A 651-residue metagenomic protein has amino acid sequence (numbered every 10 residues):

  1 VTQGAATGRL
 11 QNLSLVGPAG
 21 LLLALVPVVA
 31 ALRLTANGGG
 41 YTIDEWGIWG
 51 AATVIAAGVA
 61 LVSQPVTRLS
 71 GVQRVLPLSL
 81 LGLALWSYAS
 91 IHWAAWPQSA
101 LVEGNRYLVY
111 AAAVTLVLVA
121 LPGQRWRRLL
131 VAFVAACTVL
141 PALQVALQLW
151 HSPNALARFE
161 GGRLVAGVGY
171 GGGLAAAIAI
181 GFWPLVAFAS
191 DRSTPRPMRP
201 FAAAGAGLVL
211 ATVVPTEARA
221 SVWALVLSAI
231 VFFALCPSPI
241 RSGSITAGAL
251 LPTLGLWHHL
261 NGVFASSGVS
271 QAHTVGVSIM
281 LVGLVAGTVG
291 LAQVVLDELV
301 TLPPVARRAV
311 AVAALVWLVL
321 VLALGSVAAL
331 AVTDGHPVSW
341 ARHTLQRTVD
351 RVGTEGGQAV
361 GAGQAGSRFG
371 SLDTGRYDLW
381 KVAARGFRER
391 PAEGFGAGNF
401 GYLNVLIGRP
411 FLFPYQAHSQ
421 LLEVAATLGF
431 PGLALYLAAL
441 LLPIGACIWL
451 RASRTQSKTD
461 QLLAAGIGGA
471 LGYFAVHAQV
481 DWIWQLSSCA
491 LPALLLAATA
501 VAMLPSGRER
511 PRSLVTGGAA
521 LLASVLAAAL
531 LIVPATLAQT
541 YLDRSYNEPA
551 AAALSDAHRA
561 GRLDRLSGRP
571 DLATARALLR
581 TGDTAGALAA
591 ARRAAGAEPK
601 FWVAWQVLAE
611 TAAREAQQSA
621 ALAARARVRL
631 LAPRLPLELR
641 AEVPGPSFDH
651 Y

Functional and structural regions predicted by a protein language model:
T2, T7-N37, I48-A60, L81-I91 (+7 more regions): Alpha-helical transmembrane segments of multi-pass inner-membrane proteins
L34-G47, S63-S70: Short, hydrophobic transmembrane alpha-helix segments
T67-Q73, A100-L101, G123-L130: Interfacial helix-loop-helix linkers and transmembrane-helix boundary segments in multi-pass membrane proteins
V109, Q144-A155, A323-E389, E393: Aromatic-rich transmembrane-lumenal/periplasmic boundary elements in polytopic membrane proteins
Y170, E355-Y415, L421, L428-L435: TM-adjacent membrane-interface loops and short helices in multi-pass inner/ER membrane proteins
T216, L450, G507, L531 (+3 more regions): Alpha-helix C-terminal capping/termination sites
L324-Q346, S513-G517, L521-A552: Hydrophobic alpha-helical transmembrane segments in integral membrane proteins
D543-Y651: C-terminal luminal/periplasmic domains and tails of membrane-associated envelope-modifying transferases
